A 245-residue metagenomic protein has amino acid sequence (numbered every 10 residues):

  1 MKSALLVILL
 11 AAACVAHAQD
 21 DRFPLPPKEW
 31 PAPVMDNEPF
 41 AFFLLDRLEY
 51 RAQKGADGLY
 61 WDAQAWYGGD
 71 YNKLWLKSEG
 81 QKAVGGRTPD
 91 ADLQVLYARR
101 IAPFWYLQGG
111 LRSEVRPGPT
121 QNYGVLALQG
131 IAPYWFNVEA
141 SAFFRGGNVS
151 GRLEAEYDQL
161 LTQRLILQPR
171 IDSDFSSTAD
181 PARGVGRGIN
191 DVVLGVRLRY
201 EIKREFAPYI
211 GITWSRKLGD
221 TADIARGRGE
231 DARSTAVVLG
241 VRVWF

Functional and structural regions predicted by a protein language model:
Q19-G85, A91, A98-R99, V237: Outer-membrane beta-barrel initiation region
P39-A41, D57-W61, P89-L93, T120-G124 (+3 more regions): Residues that define the transmembrane beta-barrel architecture of outer-membrane proteins
R47, L76-G80, G109-S113, A140-F144 (+2 more regions): Transmembrane beta-barrel strands of outer-membrane/channel proteins
Y67-G69, R99, G130, A142-F144 (+3 more regions): Residue-level signature of outer-membrane beta-barrel architecture
Y71-L76, P103-L107, Y134-V138, T162-L167 (+1 more regions): Repeated loop/turn-to-beta-strand initiation elements of outer-membrane beta-barrel proteins
E79-A83, S113-E114, V125, E139-S141 (+2 more regions): Extracellular loop and loop/strand-boundary signature of outer-membrane beta-barrel proteins
T120-P181: Detector for outer-membrane/organellar transmembrane beta-barrel domains, recognizing the amphipathic beta-strand
V196-E201, D231-F245: Outer-membrane beta-barrel "beta-signal"
